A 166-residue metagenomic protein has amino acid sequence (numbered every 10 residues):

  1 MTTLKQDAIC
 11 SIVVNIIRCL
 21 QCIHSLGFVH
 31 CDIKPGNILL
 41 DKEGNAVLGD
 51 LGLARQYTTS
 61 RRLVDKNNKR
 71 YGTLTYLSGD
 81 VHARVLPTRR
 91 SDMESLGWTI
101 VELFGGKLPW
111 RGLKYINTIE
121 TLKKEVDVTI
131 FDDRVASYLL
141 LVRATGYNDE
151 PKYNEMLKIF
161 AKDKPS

Functional and structural regions predicted by a protein language model:
I12-V13: Activation segment signature within eukaryotic-like protein kinase domains
I16-I23: Conserved hydrophobic alpha-helix
H24-D41: Catalytic-loop of the protein kinase fold
D41-Y71: Activation segment/activation loop of eukaryotic-type protein kinase catalytic domains
D80-R90: Conserved end of the kinase activation segment
T99-K107: Short conserved helix-turn element in protein kinase catalytic domains
A144-S166: Terminal C-lobe "cap" of eukaryotic-type protein kinase domains
